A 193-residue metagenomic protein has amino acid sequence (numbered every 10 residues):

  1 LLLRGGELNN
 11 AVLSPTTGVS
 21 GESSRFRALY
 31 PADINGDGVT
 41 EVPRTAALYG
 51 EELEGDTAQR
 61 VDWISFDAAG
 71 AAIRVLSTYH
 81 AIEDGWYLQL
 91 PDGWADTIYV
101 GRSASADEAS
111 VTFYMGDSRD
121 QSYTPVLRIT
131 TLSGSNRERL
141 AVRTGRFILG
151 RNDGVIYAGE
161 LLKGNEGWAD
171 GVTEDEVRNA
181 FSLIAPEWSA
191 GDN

Functional and structural regions predicted by a protein language model:
L1-M115, G134-A158, N179-N193: Beta-propeller-forming repeat regions
Y114-D120, E160-N165: Secondary-structure transition/turn motif
D117-N136: A short acidic-to-branched-hydrophobic micro-motif
D153-G171, D175: Domain-scale activation on soluble regions of proteins
